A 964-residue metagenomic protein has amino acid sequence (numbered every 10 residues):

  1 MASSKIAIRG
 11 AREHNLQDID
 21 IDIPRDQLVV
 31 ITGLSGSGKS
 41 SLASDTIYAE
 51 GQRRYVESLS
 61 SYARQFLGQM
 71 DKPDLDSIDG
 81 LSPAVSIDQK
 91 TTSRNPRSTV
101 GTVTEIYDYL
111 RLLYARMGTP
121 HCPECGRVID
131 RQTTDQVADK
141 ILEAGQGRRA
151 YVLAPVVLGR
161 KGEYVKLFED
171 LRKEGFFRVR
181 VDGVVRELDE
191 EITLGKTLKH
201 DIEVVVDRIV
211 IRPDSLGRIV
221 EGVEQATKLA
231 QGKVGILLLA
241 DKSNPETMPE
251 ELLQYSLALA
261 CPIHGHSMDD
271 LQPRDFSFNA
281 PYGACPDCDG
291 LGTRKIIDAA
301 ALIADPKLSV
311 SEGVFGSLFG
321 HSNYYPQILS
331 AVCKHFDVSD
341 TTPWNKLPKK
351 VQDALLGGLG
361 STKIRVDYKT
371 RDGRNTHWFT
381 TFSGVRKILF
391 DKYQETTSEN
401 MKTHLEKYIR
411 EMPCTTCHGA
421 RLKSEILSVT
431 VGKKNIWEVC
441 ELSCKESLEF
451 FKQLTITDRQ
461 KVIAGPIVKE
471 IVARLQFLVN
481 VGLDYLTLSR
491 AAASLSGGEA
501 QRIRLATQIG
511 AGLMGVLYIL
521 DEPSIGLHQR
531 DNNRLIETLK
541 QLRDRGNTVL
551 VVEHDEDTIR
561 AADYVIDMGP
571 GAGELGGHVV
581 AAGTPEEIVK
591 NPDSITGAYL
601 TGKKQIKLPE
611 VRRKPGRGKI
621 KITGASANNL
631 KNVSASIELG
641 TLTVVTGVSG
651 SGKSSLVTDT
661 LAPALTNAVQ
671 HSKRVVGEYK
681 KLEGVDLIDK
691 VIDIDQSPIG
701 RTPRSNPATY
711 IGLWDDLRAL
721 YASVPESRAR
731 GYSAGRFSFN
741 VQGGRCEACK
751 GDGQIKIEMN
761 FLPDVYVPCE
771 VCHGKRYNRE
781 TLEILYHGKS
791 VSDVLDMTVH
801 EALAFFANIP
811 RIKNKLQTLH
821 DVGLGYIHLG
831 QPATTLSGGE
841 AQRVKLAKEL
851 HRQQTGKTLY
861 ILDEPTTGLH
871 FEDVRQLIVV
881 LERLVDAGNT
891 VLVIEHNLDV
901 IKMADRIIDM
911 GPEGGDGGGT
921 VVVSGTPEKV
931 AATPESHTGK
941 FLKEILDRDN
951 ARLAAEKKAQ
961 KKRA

Functional and structural regions predicted by a protein language model:
M1-A964: Conserved phosphate-binding elements of NTP-dependent enzyme cores
